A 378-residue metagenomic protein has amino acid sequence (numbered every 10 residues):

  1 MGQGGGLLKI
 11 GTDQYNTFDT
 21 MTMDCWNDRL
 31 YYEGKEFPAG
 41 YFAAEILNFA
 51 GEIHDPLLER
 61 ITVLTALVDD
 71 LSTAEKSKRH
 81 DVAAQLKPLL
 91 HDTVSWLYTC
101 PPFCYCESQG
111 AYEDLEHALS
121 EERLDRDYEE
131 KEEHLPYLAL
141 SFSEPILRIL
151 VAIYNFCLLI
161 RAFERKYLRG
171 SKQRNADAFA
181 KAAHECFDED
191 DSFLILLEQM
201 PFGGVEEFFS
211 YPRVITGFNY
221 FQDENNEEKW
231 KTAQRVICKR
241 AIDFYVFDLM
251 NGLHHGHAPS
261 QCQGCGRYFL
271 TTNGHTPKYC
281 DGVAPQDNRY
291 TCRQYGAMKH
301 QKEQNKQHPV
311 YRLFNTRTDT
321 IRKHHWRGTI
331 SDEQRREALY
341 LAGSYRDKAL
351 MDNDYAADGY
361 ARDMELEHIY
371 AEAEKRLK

Functional and structural regions predicted by a protein language model:
M1-T272, Q301, N305-W326, E337-A349 (+1 more regions): Short helix-coil boundary/hinge micro-motifs
G274-Y295: Cysteine-rich micro-motifs
M298: A contiguous, mid-protein "functional segment" used to position or interact with cofactors/ions or partner subunits
W326-D332, D354-Y355: Charged, low-complexity interaction regions
